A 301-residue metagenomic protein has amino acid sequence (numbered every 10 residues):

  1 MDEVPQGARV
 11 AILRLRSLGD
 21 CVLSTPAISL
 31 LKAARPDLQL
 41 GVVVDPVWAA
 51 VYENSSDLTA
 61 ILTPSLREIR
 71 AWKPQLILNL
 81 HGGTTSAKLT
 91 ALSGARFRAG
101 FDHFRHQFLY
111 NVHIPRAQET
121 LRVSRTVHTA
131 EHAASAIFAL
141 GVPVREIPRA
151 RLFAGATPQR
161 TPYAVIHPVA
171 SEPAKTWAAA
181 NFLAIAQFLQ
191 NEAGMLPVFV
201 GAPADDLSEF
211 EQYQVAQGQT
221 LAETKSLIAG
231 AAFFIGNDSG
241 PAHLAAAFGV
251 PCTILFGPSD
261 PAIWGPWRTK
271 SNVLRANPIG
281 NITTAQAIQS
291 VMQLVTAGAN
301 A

Functional and structural regions predicted by a protein language model:
M1-A301: Catalytic machinery of carbohydrate-active enzymes, primarily nucleotide-sugar-dependent glycosyltransferases
